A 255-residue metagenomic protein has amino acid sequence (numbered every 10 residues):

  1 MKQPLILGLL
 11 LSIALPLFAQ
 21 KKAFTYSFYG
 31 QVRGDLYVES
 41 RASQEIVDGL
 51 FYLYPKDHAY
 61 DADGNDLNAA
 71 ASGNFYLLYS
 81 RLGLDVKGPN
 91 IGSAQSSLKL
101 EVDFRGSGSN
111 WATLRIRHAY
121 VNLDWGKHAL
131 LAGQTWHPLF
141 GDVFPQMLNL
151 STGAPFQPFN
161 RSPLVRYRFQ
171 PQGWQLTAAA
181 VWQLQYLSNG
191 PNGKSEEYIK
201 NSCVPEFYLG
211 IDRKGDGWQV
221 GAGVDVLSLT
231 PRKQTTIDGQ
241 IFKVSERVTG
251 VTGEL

Functional and structural regions predicted by a protein language model:
P4-I13: Sec-dependent N-terminal signal peptides
L15-A19: Sec/Tat signal peptide C-region and signal peptidase I cleavage site
K21-D48, A59-Y60, G64-Y186, C203-V204 (+2 more regions): Outer membrane beta-barrel
I46-P55, T235-I241: Solvent-exposed, glycine/polar-rich loop segments of beta-barrel outer-membrane systems
L67-A70, R105, L148-G153, N189-E197 (+1 more regions): Extracellular loop and loop/strand-boundary signature of outer-membrane beta-barrel proteins
V143-F144, A179, L187-N192, G223 (+1 more regions): A short secondary-structure junction signal
D216-L255: Detector for outer-membrane/organellar transmembrane beta-barrel domains, recognizing the amphipathic beta-strand
